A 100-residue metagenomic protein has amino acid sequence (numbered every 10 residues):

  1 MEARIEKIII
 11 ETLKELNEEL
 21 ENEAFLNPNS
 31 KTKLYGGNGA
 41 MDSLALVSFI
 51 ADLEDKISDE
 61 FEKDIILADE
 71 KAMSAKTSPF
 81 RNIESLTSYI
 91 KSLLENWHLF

Functional and structural regions predicted by a protein language model:
E2-M41, A45-S48, D55, E60-F100: Phosphopantetheine-dependent thiolation modules in NRPS/PKS and related acyl-activating systems
